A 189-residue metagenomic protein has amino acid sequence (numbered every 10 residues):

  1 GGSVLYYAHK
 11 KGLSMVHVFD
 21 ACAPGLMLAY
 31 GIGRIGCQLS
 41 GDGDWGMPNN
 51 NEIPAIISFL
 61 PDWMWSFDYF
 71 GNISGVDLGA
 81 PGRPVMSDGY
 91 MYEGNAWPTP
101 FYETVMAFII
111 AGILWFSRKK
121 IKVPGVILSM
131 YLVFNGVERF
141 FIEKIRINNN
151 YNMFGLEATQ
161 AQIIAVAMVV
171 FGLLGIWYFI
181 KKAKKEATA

Functional and structural regions predicted by a protein language model:
G1-A189: A feature for loop-to-transmembrane-helix boundaries and adjacent hydrophobic helices in multi-pass integral membrane
